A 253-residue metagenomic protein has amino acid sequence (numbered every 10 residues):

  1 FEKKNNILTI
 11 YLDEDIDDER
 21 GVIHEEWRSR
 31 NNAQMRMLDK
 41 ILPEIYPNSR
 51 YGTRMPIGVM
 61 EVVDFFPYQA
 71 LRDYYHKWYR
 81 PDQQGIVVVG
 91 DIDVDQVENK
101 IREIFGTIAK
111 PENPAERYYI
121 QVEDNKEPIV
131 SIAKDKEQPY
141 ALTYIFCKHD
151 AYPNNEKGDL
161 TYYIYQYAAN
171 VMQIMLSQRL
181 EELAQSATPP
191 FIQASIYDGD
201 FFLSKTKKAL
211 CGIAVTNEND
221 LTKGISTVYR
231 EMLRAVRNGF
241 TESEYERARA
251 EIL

Functional and structural regions predicted by a protein language model:
F1-K4, Q34-V62, Q83-V89, P139-L160 (+1 more regions): M16 family metallopeptidases and their MPP-like homologs
N6-L8, G85-A141, A250-L253: An aromatic/glycine/proline-enriched structural segment found at the starts of mature extracellular/organellar domains
T9-W27, D93, E112-K126, Q193 (+1 more regions): Acidic/histidine-enriched alpha-helical segments
I10-D18, F65-Q69, D91-Q96, Y162-Y167 (+2 more regions): Soluble non-cytosolic domains of exported or imported proteins
D13, R20, Q34, Y68-E103: Non-catalytic, conformational "gating/processing" segments within enzyme and secreted inhibitor domains
I23, L71, I86, N170 (+1 more regions): Divalent metal-coordination and catalytic microenvironments
D73-Y75, S131-A133, I196-F202: Short beta-strand/turn micro-motifs at beta-sheet edges
P114-R179, I213: His/Glu-based metal-binding/catalytic segments typifying zinc-dependent metallopeptidases
